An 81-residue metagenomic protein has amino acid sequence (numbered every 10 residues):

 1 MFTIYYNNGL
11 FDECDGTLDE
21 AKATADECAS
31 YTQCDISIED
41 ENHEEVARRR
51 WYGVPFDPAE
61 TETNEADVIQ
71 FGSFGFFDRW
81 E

Functional and structural regions predicted by a protein language model:
M1-F11, F76: Short aromatic-glycine-(Arg/Gly/Cys) micro-motifs in beta-strand/loop hairpins
Y5-Y6, D15-I36: A short, charged, amphipathic alpha-helix used as a generic interaction element across diverse proteins
G9-D15, E44-R48: Surface-exposed loop/edge segments in extracytoplasmic proteins
S30-E81: Short, mixed-charge low-complexity intrinsically disordered segments
